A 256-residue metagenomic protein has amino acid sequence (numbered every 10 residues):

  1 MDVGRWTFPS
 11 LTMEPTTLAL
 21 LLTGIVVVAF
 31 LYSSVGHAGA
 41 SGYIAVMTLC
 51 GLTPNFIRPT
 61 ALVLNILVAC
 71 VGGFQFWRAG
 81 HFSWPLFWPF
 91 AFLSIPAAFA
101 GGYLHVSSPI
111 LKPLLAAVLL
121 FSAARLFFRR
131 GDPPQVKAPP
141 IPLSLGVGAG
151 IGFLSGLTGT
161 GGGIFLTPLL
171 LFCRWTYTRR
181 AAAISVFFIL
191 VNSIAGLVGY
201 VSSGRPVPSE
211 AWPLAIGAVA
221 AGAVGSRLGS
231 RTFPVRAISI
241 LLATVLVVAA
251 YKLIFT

Functional and structural regions predicted by a protein language model:
D2-S34, A38, G42-C50, P54 (+5 more regions): Juxtamembrane transmembrane-helix boundary motif
P54-P59, A182, V186: Small-residue hotspots at the loop-to-helix junctions and early N-terminal turns of transmembrane alpha-helices
T60, L64, F187-F188, L214-A218: Transmembrane alpha-helical segments of major facilitator superfamily
T60-Q75: Transmembrane alpha-helices of multi-pass small-molecule transport proteins
A183-G196: Hydrophobic alpha-helical transmembrane segments of multi-pass integral membrane proteins, especially transporters
